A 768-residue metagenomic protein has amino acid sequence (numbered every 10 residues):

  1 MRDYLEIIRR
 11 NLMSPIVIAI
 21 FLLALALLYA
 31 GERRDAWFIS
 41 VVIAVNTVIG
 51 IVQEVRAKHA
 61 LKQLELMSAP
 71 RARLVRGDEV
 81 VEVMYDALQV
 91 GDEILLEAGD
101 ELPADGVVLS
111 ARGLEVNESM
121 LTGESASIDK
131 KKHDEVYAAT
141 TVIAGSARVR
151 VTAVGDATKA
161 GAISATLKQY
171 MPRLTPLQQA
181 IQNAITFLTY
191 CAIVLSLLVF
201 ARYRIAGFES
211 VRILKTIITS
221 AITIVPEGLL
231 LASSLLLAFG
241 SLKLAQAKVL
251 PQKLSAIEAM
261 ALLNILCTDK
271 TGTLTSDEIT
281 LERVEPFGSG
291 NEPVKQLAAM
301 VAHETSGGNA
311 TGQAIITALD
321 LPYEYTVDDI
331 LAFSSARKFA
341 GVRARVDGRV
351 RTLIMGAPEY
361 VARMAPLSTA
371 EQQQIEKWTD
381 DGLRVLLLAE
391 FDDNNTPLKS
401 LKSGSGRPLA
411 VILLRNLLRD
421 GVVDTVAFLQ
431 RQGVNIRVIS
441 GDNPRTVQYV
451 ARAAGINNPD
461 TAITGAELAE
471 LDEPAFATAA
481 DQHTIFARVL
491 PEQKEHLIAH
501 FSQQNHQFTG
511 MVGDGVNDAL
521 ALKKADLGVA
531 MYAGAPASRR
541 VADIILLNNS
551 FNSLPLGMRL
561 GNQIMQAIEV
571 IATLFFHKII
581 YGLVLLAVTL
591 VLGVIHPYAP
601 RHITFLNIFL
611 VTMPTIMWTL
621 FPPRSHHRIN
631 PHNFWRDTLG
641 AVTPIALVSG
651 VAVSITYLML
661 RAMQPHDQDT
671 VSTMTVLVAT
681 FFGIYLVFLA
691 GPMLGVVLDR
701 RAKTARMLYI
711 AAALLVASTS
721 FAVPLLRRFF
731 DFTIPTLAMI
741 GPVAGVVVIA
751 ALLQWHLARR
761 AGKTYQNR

Functional and structural regions predicted by a protein language model:
M1-A72, D156, L167-Q246, Q430 (+4 more regions): Hydrophobic alpha-helical segments characteristic of transmembrane helices in integral membrane transporters
E32-V42, A180, A206-T219, L229-L231 (+4 more regions): Membrane-water interface of transmembrane alpha-helices in multipass transporters/channels
V41, A69-Q182, R384-L387, E470-A480 (+1 more regions): Cytosolic catalytic regions of P-type ion-transporting ATPases
I49, E79, T152-G155, K168 (+12 more regions): Conserved beta-strand/loop elements of the cytosolic catalytic core of P-type E1-E2 ATPases, chiefly in the P-domain
L66, P70-V75, L229-L297, H303 (+2 more regions): Conserved catalytic phosphorylation-site environment of P-type ATPases
V199, L229, L237, N458-G510 (+5 more regions): Membrane-embedded transport module
L262-P408, L414, A427-F428, I436-R452 (+4 more regions): Cytosolic catalytic regions of ATP/NTP-dependent phosphoryl-transfer enzymes
